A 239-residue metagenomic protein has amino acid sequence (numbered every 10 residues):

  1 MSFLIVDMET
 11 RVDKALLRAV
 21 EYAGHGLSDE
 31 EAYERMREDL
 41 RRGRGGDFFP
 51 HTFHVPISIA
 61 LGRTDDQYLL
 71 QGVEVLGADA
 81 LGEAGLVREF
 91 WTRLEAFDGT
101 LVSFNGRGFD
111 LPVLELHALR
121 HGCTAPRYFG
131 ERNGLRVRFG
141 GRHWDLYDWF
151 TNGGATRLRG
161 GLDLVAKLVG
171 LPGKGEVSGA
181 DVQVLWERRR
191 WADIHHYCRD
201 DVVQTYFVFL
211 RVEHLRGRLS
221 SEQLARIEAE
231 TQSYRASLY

Functional and structural regions predicted by a protein language model:
M1-L116: Conserved non-catalytic scaffold segment of RNase H-like nuclease domains
S2, H54-A80, D98-H196, D200-E222 (+1 more regions): Metal-dependent phosphoesterase core characteristic of DEDDh/y 3'-5' exonuclease domains
L224-E228: Ribonuclease/tRNase effector modules and their secretory precursors
